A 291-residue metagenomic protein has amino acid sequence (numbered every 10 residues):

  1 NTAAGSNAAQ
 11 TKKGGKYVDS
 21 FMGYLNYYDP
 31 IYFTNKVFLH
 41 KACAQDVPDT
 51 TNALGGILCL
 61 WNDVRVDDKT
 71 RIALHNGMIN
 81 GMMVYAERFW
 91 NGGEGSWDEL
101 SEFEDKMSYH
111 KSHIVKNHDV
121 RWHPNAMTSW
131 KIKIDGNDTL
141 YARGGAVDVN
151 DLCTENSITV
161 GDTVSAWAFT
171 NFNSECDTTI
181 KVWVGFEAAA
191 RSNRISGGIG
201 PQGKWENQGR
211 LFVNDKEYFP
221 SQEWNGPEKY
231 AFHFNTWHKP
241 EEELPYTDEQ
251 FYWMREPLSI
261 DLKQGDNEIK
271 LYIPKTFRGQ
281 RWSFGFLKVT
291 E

Functional and structural regions predicted by a protein language model:
N1-I132: Flexible, acidic glycine-rich loops studded with aromatic residues
G14-V18, G55, K181, Q208-R210 (+1 more regions): Beta-sheet entry/capping signal
A53-G55, I79, W167-F169, Q208 (+2 more regions): Extracellular structured ligand-interaction cores
M82, T178-I180, F186-A188: Generic structural motif
S108-S165, N171, G185-R191, G200 (+4 more regions): Accessory carbohydrate-binding/adhesion or oligomerization-edge regions at the termini of glycan-active proteins
A168-K181, L258-Q264: Extracellular and analogous surface-interaction loops
R194-G285: Beta-strand-rich ligand-recognition modules
